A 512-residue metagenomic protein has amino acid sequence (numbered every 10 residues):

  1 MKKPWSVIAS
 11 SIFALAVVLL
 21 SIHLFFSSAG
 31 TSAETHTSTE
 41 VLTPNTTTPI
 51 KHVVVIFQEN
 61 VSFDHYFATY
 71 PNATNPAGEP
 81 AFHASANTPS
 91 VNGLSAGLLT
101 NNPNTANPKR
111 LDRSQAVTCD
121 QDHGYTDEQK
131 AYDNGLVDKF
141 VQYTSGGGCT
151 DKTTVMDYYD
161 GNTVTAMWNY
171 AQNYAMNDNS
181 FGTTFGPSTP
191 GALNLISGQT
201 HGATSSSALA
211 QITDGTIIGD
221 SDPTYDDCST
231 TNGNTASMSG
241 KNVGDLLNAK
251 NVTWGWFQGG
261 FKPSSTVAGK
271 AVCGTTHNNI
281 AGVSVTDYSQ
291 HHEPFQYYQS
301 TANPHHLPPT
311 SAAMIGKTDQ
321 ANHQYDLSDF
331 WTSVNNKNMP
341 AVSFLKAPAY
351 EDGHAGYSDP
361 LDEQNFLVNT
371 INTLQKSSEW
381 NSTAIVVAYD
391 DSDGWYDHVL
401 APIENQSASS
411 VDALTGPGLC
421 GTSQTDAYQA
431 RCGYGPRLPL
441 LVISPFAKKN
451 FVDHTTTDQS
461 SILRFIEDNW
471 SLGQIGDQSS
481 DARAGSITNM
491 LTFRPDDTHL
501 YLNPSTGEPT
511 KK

Functional and structural regions predicted by a protein language model:
M1-F13: N-terminal Sec-pathway targeting helices
S6, A16-V17, E40, S90: Detector for intrinsically disordered, low-structure N-terminal pre-sequences
S10-F25: Hydrophobic alpha-helical membrane-insertion segments, chiefly the h-region of N-terminal signal peptides
I22-K512: N-terminal pro-sequences and low-complexity stem/linker regions of secreted or lumenal proteins
